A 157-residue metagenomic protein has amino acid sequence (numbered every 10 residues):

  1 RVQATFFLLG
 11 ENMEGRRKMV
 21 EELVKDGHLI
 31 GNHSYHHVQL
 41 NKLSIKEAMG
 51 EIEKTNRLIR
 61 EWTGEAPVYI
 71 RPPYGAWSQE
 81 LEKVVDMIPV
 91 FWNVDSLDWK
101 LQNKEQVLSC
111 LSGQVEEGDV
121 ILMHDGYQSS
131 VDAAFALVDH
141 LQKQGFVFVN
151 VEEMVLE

Functional and structural regions predicted by a protein language model:
R1-K54, L58-E61, E65-A66, V138-H140 (+2 more regions): Active-site beta->alpha N-cap acidic-glycine motif
L8-G10, N32-S34, R71-Y74, N93 (+2 more regions): A cross-domain feature marking catalytic cores of carbohydrate-active enzymes and several ubiquitous metabolic/repair
E11-E22, V68-G75, D95-Q102: Phosphate-binding glycine-rich loops and adjacent basic patches that engage nucleotide phosphates, nucleic-acid
G15, V20, I30, W77-Q79 (+3 more regions): A broad, structure-centric signal for solvent-exposed, well-ordered loop/edge residues that line or flank functional
V38-E65, A76-E117, S130-A133: Alpha-helical scaffold elements lining the catalytic groove of polysaccharide deacetylases
I70, E80, E152-E157: A short, charged, Gly/Pro-tolerant segment at domain boundaries
E116-E152: Catalytic grooves of carbohydrate-active enzymes
